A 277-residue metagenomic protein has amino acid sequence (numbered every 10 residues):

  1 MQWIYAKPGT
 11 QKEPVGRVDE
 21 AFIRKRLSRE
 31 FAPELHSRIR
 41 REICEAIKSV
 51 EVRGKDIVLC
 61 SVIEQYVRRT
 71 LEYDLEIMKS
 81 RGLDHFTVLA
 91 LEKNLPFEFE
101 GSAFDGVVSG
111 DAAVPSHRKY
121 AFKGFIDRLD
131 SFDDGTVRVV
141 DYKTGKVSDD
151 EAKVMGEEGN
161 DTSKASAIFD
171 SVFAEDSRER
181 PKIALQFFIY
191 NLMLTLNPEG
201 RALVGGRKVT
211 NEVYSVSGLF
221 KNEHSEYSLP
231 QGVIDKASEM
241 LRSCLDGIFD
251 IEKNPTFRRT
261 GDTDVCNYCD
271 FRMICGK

Functional and structural regions predicted by a protein language model:
M1-K277: RecB-family 4Fe-4S metal-dependent nuclease core
